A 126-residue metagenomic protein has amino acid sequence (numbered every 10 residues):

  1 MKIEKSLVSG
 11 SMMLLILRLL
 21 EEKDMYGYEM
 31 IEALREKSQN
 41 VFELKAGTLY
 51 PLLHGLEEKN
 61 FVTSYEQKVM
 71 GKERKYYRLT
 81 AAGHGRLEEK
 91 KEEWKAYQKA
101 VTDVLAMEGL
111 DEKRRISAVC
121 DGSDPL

Functional and structural regions predicted by a protein language model:
K2-K5, Y65-E66: Short beta-strand/turn micro-motifs at beta-sheet edges
K5-T48: N-terminal helix-turn-helix DNA-binding core of bacterial DNA-binding proteins
L15-R18, E32, H54, T63 (+2 more regions): A cross-family signal for key residues in well-ordered alpha-helices that form functional helical elements
L49-L56: Basic amphipathic alpha-helical segments that dock to polyanions
E57-E73, R78: Beta-hairpin "wing" of winged helix-turn-helix
E73-K91: Basic, amphipathic "hinge/linker" alpha-helix immediately C-terminal to the N-terminal HTH DNA-binding motif
G85-L126: Amphipathic alpha-helical dimerization/coiled-coil segments that flank or bridge DNA-binding/regulatory modules
